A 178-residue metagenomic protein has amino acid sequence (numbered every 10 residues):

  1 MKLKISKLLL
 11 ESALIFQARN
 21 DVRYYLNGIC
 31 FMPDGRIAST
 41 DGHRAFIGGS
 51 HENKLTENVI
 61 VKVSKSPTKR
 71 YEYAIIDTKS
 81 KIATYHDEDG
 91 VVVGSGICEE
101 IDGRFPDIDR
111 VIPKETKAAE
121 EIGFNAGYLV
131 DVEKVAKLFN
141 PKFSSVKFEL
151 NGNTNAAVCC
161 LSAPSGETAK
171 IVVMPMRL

Functional and structural regions predicted by a protein language model:
M1-L178: DNA polymerase processivity clamps
